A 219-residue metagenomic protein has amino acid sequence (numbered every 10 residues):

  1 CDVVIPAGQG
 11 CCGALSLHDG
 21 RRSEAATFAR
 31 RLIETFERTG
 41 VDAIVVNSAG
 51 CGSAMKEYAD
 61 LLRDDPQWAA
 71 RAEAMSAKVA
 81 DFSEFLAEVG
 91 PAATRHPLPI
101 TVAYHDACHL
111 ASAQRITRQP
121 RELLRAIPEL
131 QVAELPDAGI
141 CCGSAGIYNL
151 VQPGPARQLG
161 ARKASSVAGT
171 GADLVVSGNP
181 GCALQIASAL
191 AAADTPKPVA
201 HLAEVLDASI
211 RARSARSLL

Functional and structural regions predicted by a protein language model:
C1-L219: Iron-sulfur cluster-binding electron-transfer modules in prokaryotic oxidoreductases
